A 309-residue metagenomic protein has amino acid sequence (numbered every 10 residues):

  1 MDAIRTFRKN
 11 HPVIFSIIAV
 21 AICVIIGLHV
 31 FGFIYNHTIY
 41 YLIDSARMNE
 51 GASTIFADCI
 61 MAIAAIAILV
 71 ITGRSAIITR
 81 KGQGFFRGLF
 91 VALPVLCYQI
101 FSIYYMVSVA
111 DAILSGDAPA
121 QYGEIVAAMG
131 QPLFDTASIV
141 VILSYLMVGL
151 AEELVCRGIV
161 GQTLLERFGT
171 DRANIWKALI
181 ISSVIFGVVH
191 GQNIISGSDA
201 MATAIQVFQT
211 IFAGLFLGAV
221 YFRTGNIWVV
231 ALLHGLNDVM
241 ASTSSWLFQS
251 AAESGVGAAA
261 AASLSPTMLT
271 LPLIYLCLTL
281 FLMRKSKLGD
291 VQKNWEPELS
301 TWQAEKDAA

Functional and structural regions predicted by a protein language model:
M1-H11: Short, Lys/Arg-rich, polar N-terminal cytosolic tail immediately upstream of the first transmembrane signal-anchor
I14-I22, L89, I139, W176-I181 (+3 more regions): Hydrophobic alpha-helical transmembrane segments
C23-G73, G82-I100, A120-Q131, D135 (+2 more regions): Alpha-helical transmembrane segments in multi-pass membrane proteins
I25, H29-F33, D199-A260: Functionally important transmembrane alpha-helices
C59, I142, L146, L150 (+8 more regions): Residue-level signature of the transmembrane alpha-helical core of multi-pass small-molecule transporters
A67-I77, F222-R223, L278-K287: Structural signal for the C-terminal ends of transmembrane alpha-helices and the immediately following loop
A151-I181, A219-N226: Membrane-interface helix/loop boundary segments of multi-pass membrane proteins
G235-A309: C-terminal membrane module of polytopic membrane proteins
